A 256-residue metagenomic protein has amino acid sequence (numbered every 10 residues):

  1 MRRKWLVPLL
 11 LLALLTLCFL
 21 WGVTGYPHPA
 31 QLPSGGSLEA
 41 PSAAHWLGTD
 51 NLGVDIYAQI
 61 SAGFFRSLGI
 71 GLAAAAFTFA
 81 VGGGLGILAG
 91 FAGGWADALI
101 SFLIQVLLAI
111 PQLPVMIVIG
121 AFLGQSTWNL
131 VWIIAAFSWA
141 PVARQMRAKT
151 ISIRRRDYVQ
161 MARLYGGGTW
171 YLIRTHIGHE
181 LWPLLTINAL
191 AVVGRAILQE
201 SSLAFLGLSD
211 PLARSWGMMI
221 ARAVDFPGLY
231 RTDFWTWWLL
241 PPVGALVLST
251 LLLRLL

Functional and structural regions predicted by a protein language model:
M1-Q31, L103, L107, L181-W182 (+1 more regions): N-terminal signal-anchor/first transmembrane alpha helix
W21-T24, G71-I104, I117: Transmembrane-helix boundary motif in ABC transporter permease subunits
W46, D50, G90-I153, T186: Generic hydrophobic transmembrane alpha-helix motif, especially the helices
T49-V54, F91-A92, M161-Y171, T175-E180: Short helix-to-coil transition segments within interhelical loops that connect adjacent transmembrane helices
F65-V81, W170-S202: Transmembrane alpha-helices
I117-V118, S126, V131, A135 (+1 more regions): Non-cytoplasmic
A121-F122, T150, Q199-P241, A245: Glycine-rich helix-loop "coupling/hinge" segments at transmembrane-helix boundaries in multipass transporters
A136-F137, P183, L190-A191, R231-L256: C-terminal transmembrane helix and the adjacent membrane-cytosol boundary/short C-terminal tail of inner/organellar
